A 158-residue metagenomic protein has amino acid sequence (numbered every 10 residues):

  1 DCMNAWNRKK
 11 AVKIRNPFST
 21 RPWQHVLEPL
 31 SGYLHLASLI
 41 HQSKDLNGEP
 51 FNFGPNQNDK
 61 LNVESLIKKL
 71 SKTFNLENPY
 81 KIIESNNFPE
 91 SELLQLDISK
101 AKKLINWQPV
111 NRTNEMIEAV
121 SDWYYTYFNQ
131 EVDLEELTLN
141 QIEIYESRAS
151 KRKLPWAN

Functional and structural regions predicted by a protein language model:
D1-I40, K44, S65-T73: NAD(P)-dependent short-chain dehydrogenase/reductase
K9-I14, L36-F53, N78, F128-E136: Core catalytic loop region at the nicotinamide-binding pocket of NAD(P)H-dependent oxidoreductases
V26, P50, N87-Q108, T126-Q130: Conserved C-terminal active-site "lid" loop/helix of NAD(P)H-dependent oxidoreductases that clamps the redox cofactor
P29, Y33, F53, V63-L66 (+2 more regions): Non-catalytic, hydrophobic alpha-helical segments
G48-N52, E64-I67, N75-L93, L134-Q141 (+1 more regions): C-terminal "lid/loop" region of Rossmann-like NAD(P)-dependent oxidoreductases
Q57: Catalytic strand-loop-helix junctions within cyclic-nucleotide turnover domains
T113-N158: Amphipathic terminal alpha-helices
